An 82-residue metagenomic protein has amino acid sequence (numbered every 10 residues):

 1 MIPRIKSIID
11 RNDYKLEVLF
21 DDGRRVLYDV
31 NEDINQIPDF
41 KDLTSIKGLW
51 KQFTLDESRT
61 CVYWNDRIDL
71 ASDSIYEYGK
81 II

Functional and structural regions predicted by a protein language model:
M1-I82: Motif-centric detector for short Cys/His coordination patterns
